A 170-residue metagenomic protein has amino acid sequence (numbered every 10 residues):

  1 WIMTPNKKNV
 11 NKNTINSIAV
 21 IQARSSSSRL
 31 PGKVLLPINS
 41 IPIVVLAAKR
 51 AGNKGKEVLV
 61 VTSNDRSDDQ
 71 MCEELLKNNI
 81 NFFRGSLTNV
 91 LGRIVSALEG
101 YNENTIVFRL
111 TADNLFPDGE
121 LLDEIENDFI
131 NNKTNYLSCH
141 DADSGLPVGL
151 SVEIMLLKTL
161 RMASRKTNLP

Functional and structural regions predicted by a protein language model:
T4-N16: Short amphipathic alpha-helices and their capping/turn segments at secondary-structure boundaries
I15-T62: N-terminal glycine-rich phosphate-binding loop and ensuing alpha1 helix
Q22, R109-T111, H140: Short beta-strand segments
E57, N81, N135: Residue-level detector of anion-binding/catalytic polar loops
N64-N132: Short phosphate-binding loop-to-helix
P117-P170: Conserved core of the sugar-phosphate nucleotidyltransferase
